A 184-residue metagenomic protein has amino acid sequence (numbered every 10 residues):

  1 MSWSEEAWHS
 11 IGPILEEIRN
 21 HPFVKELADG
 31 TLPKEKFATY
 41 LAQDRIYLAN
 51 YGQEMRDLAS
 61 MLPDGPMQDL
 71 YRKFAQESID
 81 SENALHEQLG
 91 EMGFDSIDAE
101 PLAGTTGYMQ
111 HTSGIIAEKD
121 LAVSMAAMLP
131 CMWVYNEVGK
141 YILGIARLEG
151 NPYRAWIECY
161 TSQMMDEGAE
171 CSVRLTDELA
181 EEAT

Functional and structural regions predicted by a protein language model:
M1-S4, E26-A38, A117-K119, G150-Y160: Short, charged, low-complexity loops and linkers
M1-V24, M164-R174: Acidic, low-complexity proline/glycine-rich segments
G12-E17, L27, T31-M61, D80 (+1 more regions): Alpha-helical bundle segments that constitute or directly flank the non-heme di-iron/ferroxidase center
E17, I142-I145, L179-A183: Substrate-binding/catalytic groove segments of enzymes that remodel or degrade extracellular structural polymers
F23-D29, T112-G114, A180-T184: Short, charged/polar, low-complexity loop and linker segments that flank or interrupt alpha-helical bundles
A42, P66-E167: Active-site-proximal alpha-helical scaffolds that flank and shape metal-associated catalytic sites
L62-M67, T184: Structural helix-adjacent loops and short alpha-helical linkers that scaffold large soluble proteins
A103-T106, D166-L179, A183-T184: Carbohydrate-associated surface elements
